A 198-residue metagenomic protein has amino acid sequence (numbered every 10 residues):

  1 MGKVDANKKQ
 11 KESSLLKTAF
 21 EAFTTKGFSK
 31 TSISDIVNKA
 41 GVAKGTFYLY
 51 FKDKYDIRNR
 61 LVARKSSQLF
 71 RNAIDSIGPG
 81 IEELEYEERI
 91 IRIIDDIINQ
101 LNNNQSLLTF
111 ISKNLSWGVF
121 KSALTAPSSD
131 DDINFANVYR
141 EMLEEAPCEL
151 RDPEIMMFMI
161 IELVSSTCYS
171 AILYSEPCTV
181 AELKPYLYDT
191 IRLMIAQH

Functional and structural regions predicted by a protein language model:
M1-Q10, H198: N-terminal intrinsically disordered/low-complexity leader segments
K11, L15-F23, I97, V164: Short hydrophobic clusters on alpha-helical segments that form packing/core surfaces in small helical domains
S14, A22-D56, R60, R64: Helix-turn-helix
R58-Q68, N72, I111, D131: Alpha-helical DNA-contacting segments of helix-turn-helix folds
R60, R64, D75-N103, M157-I160: Hydrophobic alpha-helical connector segments
D96-S122, Y169-L173: Amphipathic alpha-helical segments used for helix-helix packing
K113, E144-T190: Hydrophobic/aromatic-rich alpha-helical bundle segments in the mid-to-C-terminal region
F120-P147, E154-F158: Amphipathic alpha-helical packing segments from all-alpha helical-bundle domains
